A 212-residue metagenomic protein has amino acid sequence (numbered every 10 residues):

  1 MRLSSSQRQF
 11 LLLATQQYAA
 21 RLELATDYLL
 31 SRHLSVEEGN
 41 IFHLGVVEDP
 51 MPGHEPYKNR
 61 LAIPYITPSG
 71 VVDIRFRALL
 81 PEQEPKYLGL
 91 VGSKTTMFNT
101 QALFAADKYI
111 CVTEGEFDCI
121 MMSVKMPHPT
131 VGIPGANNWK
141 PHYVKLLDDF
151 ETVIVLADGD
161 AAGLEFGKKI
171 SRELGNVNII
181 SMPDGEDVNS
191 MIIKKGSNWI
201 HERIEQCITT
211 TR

Functional and structural regions predicted by a protein language model:
M1-A62, T67-P68, F104-A105, E205-R212: TOPRIM metal-binding catalytic domain and adjacent DNA-binding surface shared by DnaG-type primases
D49-E151, F166-G167: Phosphate-handling DNA/RNA-contact segment within nucleic-acid enzymes
V112, F150-A162, S181: Acidic beta-strand-to-loop metal/phosphate-binding motif
P129-T130, V153, N176-I179: Hydrophobic anchor at the start of a short beta-strand that flanks the dinucleotide cofactor-binding loop
P134-W139, D158-A161, M182-G185: Short, acidic/turn-prone active-site loops that include or flank metal/cofactor- and phosphate-binding residues
E165-L174: Short, aromatic/basic amphipathic alpha-helical patches
I192-R212: Non-catalytic, charged low-complexity extensions flanking SF2 helicase motor domains
